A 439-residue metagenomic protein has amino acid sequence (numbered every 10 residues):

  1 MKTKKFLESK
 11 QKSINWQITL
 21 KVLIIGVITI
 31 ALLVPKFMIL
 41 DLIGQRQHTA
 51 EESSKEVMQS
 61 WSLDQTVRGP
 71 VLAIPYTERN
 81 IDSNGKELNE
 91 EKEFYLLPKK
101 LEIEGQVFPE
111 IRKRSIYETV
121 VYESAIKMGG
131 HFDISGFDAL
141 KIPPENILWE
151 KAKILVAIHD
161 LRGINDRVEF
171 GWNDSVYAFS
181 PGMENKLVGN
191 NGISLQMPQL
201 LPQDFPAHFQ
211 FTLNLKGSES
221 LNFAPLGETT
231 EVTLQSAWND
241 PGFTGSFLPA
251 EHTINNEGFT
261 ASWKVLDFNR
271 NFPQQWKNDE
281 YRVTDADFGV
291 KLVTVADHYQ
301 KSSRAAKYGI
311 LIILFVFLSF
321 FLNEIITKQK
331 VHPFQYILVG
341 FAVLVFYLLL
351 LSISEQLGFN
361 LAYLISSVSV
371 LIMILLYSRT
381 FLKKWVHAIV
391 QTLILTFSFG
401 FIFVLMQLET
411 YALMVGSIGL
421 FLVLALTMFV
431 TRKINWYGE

Functional and structural regions predicted by a protein language model:
M1-I14: N-terminal Lys/Arg-rich, disordered targeting/topogenic segments
S13-D41: Hydrophobic alpha-helical transmembrane signal-anchor segments
M38-L63: Alpha-helical transmembrane signal-anchor/signal-peptide segments
H48, E52, Q59, G85-A286: Soluble non-transmembrane domains of integral membrane proteins
K55-S83: Short extracytoplasmic
N84, Y95, L148-K151, I158-P181 (+6 more regions): Charged, low-complexity helical/coil segments in non-catalytic cytosolic or luminal regions
R282-I313, V331-P333: Cytosolic-side membrane-insertion boundary helix
I310-E439: Generic detector of multi-pass transmembrane helix bundles and their immediately adjacent loops in polytopic membrane
